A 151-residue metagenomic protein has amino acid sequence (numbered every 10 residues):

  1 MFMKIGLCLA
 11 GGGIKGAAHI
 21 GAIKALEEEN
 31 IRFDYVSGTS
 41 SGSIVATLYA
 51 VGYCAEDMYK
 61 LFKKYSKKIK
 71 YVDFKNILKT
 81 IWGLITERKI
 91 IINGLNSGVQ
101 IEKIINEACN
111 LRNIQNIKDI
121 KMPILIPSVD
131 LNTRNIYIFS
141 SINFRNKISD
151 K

Functional and structural regions predicted by a protein language model:
M1-T39, T47-K151: Patatin-like phospholipase
